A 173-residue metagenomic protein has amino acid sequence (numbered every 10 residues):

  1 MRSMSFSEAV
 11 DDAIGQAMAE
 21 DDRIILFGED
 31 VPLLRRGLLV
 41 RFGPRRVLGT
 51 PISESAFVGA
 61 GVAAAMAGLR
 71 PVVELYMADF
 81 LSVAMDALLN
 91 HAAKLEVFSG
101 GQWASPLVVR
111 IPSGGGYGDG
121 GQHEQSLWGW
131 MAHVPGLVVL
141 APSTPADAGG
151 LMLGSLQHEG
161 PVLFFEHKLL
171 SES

Functional and structural regions predicted by a protein language model:
M1-L170: Thiamine diphosphate
